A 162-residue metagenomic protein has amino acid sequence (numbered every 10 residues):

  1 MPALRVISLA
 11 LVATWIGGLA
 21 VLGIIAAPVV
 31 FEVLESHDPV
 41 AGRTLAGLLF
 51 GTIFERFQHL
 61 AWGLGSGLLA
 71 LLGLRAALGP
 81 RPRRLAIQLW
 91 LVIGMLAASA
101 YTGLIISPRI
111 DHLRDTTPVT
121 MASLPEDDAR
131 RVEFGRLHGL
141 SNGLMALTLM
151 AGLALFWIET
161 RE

Functional and structural regions predicted by a protein language model:
P2-S66, L71-A86, H112-R131: Interfacial loop at the N-terminal end of multi-pass membrane proteins
I7, L11-T14, L60, L91-G94 (+1 more regions): Physicochemical signature of membrane-embedded alpha-helices that form the seven-helix bundle of GPCRs, emphasizing
L11-V21, L91-S107: Hydrophobic alpha-helical membrane-insertion segments
G18, F57, L64, Y101 (+3 more regions): A structural signal for well-ordered alpha-helices, especially hydrophobic packing surfaces of coiled-coils
T52-F54, D128-T148: Individual transmembrane alpha-helices with interfacial aromatic-anchor signatures
L64-G79, M145-E162: Transmembrane alpha-helical segments in integral membrane proteins
R84-A98, V132, R136: Alpha-helical membrane-spanning segments of integral membrane proteins, especially the hydrophobic core of TM bundles
